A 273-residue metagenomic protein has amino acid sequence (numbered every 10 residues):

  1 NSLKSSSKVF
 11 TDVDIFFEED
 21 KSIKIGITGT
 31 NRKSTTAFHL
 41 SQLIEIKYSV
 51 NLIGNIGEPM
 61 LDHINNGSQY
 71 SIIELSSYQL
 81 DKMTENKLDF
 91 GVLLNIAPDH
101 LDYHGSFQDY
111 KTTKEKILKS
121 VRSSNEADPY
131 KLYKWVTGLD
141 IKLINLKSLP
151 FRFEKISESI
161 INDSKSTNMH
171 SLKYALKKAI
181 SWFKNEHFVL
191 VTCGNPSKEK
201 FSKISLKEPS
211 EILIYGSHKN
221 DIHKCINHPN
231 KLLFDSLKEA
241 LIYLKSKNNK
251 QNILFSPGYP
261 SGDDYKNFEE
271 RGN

Functional and structural regions predicted by a protein language model:
N1, R32, S77-Q79, P98-D99 (+4 more regions): Short glycine-rich anion-binding loops that position phosphate/pyrophosphate groups of nucleotides and phosphorylated
N1-G26, R152, C225, F234-K250: Short, basic phosphate-binding NTP loop
K4-S5, T84-K87, I117-R122, W182-N185 (+2 more regions): Short, conserved loop/helix-junction motifs that constitute active-site signature segments in enzyme catalytic cores
F10-I56: Walker A (P-loop) phosphate-binding motif
I27, N55, E74, L94 (+6 more regions): Residue-level signal for inorganic ion chemistry
G67-A127, D263-E269: Flexible active-site lid/hinge loop adjacent to a nucleotide/diphosphate and Mg2+-phosphate binding pocket
E126-S210: Nucleotide phosphate-binding/pyrophosphate-handling subdomain across enzymes that bind or process nucleotide phosphates
P196-N252: C-terminal helical cap/extension that packs against the catalytic core of soluble nucleotide-cofactor enzymes
